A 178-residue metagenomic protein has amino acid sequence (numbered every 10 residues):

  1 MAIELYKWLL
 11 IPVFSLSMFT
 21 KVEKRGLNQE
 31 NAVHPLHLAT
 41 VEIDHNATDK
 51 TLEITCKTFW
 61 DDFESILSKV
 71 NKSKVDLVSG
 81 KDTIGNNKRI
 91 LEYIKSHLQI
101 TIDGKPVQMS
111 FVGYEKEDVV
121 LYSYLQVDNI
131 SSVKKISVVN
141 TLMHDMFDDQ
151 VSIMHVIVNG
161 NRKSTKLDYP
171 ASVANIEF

Functional and structural regions predicted by a protein language model:
M1-V33: Bacterial Sec-dependent N-terminal signal peptides
K24-F178: N-terminal soluble domains immediately following signal/targeting peptides that reside in extracytoplasmic
